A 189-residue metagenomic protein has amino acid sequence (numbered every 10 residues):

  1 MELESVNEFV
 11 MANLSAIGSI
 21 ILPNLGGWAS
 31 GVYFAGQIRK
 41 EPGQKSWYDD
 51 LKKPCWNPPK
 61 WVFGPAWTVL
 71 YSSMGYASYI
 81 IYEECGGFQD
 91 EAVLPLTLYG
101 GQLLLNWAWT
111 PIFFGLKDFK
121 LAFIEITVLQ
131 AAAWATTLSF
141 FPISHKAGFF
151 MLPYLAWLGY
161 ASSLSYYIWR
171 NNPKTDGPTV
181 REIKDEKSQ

Functional and structural regions predicted by a protein language model:
V6-Q37: N-terminal signal-anchor transmembrane alpha helix
M11-I21, Q89-Y99, A147-F149: Interfacial segments of alpha-helical transmembrane regions
A35-P59, T175-Q189: Cytosolic, membrane-interface loops and tails of multi-pass inner-membrane proteins
P54-S72: Interfacial helix-start motif at the membrane-water boundary
S72, Y76-T110, F114: Helix-adjacent hinge/juxtasegments
L96-W109, A122-T137, M151-G159: Hydrophobic alpha-helical segments of small multi-pass membrane proteins
P111-K120, F141-K146: Membrane-interface helix caps and helix-loop-helix hairpins in membrane proteins
S139-Q189: Terminal transmembrane helical module of multi-pass membrane proteins
